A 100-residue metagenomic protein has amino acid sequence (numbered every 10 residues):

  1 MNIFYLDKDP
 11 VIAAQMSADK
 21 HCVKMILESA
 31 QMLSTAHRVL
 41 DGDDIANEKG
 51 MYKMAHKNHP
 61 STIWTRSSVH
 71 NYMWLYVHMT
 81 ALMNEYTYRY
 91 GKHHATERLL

Functional and structural regions predicted by a protein language model:
M1-H94: An N-terminal structural lobe/cap that precedes and organizes the functional/catalytic core across diverse proteins
R98-L100: An amphipathic alpha-helical core segment
